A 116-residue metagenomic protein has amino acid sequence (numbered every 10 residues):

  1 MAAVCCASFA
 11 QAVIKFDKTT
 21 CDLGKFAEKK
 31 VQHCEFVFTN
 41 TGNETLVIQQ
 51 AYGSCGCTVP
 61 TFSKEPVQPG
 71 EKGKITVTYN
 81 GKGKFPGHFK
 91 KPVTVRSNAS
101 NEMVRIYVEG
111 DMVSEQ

Functional and structural regions predicted by a protein language model:
M1-V13: Bacterial Sec-dependent N-terminal signal peptides
A10-V37, T41, M112-Q116: Beta-sheet-dominated interaction scaffolds and their linkers
E28, P69, F85-P86: Surface-exposed loops/turns
C34-N40, V77, K91-R96, V108: Buried hydrophobic-core signal for structured, non-transmembrane domains
T41-E44, G83, A99: Short, acidic/polar linear motifs in exposed loop/turn regions
N43-K74: Surface-exposed binding patches on compact interaction domains or structured appendages
I75-G83: Short, hydrophobic beta-strand segments
F85-S114: Terminal connector regions
